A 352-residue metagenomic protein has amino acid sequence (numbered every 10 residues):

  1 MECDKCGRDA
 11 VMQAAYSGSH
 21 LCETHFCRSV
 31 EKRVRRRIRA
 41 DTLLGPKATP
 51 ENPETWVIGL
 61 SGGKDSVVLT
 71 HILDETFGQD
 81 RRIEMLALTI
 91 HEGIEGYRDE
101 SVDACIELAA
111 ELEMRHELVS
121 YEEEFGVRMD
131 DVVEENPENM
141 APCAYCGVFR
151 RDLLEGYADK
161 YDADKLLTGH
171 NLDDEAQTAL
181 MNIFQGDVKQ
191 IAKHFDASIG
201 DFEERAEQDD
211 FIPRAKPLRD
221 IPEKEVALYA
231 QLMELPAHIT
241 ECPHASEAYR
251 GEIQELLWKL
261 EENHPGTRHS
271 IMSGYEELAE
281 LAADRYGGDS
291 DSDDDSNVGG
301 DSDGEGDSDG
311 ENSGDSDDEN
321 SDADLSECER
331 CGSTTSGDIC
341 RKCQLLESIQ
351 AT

Functional and structural regions predicted by a protein language model:
E2-A192, L232, S296, S302-S308 (+4 more regions): ATP-dependent adenylation/nucleotidyltransferase module used to activate substrates
D9, H91-G93, E122-E124, A197 (+4 more regions): Short, solvent-exposed coil/turn elements at secondary-structure transition points
Y16, T24, R28, D99 (+8 more regions): Electropositive phosphate-/nucleotide-binding environments in soluble metabolic enzymes
Q79, K259-N263, C331: Histidine kinase transmitter module recognition
F149, D173-E262, S270, G300-E319: Catalytic subdomain that performs nucleotidyl-dependent activation
E261-R268, S273-N297, D309-N312, D317-N320: Glycine-rich phosphate/adenylate-binding loop
E277, A283-G288, D294, D317-T352: C-terminal, charge/polar-rich interaction regions
